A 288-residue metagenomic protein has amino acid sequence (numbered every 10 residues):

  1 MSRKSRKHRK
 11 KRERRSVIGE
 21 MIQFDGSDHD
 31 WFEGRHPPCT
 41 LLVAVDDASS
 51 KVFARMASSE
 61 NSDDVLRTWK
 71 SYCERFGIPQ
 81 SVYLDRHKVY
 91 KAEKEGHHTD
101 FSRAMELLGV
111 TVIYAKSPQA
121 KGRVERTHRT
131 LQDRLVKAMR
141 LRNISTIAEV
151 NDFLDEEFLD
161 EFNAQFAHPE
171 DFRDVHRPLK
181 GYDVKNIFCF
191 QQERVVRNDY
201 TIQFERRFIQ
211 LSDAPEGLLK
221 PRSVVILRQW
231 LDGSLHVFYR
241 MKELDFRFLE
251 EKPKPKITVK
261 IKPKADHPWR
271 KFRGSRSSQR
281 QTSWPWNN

Functional and structural regions predicted by a protein language model:
M1-F24, H29-D30, T99, V175-V184: Basic, flexible linker segments flanking DNA-binding modules in nucleic acid-interacting mobile-element proteins
R12-R14, E33, T201, E216-G217: Short secondary-structure boundary/capping segments
V17-L41, D47-V150, Q279, P285-W286: RNase H-like DDE/DDD metal-dependent nuclease/strand-transfer catalytic core used by mobile genetic elements
L42-V43, L235: Generic short beta-strand
V45-D46, Q229: Hydrophobic alpha-helical segments, especially N-terminal targeting/anchoring helices
G96-H97, L154, R194: Residue-level preference for nonpolar/small residues embedded in alpha-helices
D133-R140, I144, D155-D171: Short helix-capping and hinge/turn segments at secondary-structure transitions, especially at repeat and domain
L159-N288: C-terminal, beta-rich DNA-binding module of retroviral/retroelements integrases
